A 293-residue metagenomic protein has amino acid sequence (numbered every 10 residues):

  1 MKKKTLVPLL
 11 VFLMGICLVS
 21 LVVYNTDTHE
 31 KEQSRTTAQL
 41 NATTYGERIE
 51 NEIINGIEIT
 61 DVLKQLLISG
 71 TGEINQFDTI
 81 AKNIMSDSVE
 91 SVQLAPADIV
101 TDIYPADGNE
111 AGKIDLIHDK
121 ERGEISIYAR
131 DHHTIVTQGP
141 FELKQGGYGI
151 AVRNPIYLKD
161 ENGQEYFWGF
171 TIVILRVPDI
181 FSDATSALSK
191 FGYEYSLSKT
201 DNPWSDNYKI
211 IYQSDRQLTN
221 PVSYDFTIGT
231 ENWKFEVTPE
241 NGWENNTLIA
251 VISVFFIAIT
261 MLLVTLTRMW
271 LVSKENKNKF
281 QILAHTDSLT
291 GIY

Functional and structural regions predicted by a protein language model:
K2-F12, I16, S20-D27, S214-K274: N-terminal membrane insertion elements
V11-G72: Juxtamembrane extracytoplasmic/periplasmic/luminal helical "stalk" adjacent to the first N-terminal
L63-L66, D98, L283: Amphipathic, soluble alpha-helical interaction motifs
I68-N232: Intrinsically disordered, low-complexity polar/acidic regions
K274, N278-Q281: Signal-transmission coiled-coil "S-helix" linker that connects upstream sensory/regulatory modules
Q281-Y293: Conserved nucleotide-binding and Mg2+-coordinating catalytic segments in signaling enzymes
